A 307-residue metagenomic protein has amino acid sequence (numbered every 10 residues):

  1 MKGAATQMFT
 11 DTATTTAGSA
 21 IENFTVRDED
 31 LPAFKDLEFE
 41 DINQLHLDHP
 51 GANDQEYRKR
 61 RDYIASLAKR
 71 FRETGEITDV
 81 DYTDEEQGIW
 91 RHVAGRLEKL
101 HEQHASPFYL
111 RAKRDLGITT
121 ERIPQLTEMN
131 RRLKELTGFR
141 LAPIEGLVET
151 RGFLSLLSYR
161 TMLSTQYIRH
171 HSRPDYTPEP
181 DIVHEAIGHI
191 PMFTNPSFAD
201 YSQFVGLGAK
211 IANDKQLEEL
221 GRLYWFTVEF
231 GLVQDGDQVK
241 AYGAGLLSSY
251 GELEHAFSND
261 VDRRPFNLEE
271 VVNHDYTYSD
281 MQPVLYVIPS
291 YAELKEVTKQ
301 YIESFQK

Functional and structural regions predicted by a protein language model:
K2-F193, V271, Y286-K307: The feature captures two recurrent sequence modes
N130, L207, I211-G243: Extended, Lys/Arg-enriched charged tracts that mediate electrostatic binding to polyanionic substrates
F139-P143, M192, P196, I211-K215 (+2 more regions): Intrinsically disordered or highly flexible coil/loop and linker segments, enriched in small and charged/polar residues
I144-V148, D200, Q238: Short coil/turn segments at secondary-structure boundaries
I187-G206, K210-I211: Beta-strand-enriched cores of mature, soluble protein domains
G245-K307: A recognition module on extended beta-rich or small alphabeta surfaces enriched in W/G with H and D/E
